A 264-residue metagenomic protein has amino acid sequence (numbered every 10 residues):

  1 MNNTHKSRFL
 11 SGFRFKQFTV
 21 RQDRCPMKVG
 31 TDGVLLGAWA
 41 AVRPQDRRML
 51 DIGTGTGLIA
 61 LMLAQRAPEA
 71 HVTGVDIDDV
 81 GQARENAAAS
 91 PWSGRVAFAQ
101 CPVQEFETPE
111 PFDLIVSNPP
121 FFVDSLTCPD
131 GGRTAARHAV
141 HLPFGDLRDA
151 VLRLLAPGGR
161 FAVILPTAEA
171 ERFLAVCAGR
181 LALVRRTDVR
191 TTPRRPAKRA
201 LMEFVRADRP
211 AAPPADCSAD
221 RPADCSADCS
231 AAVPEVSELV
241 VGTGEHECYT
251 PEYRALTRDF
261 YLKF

Functional and structural regions predicted by a protein language model:
N3-R48, T54-T56, L61-R66, E203 (+2 more regions): SAM-dependent Rossmann-like transferase core, predominantly class I methyltransferases with a strong bias toward
T19, H71, R95-A97, A182-R185: Conserved beta-strand segments of alpha/beta enzyme cores
C25, V29, H141-A197: Conserved Class I SAM-dependent methyltransferase catalytic core
L36, N118, L147, F204: Residue-level signal for inorganic ion chemistry
A38-S117, V123-P129: Conserved SAM/SAH cofactor-binding pocket of Class I
P119-D146, R153: Mobile active-site "lid"/loop adjacent to the S-adenosyl-L-methionine
P196-C217, R221, C225-F264: SAM/dcSAM-binding transferase cores
